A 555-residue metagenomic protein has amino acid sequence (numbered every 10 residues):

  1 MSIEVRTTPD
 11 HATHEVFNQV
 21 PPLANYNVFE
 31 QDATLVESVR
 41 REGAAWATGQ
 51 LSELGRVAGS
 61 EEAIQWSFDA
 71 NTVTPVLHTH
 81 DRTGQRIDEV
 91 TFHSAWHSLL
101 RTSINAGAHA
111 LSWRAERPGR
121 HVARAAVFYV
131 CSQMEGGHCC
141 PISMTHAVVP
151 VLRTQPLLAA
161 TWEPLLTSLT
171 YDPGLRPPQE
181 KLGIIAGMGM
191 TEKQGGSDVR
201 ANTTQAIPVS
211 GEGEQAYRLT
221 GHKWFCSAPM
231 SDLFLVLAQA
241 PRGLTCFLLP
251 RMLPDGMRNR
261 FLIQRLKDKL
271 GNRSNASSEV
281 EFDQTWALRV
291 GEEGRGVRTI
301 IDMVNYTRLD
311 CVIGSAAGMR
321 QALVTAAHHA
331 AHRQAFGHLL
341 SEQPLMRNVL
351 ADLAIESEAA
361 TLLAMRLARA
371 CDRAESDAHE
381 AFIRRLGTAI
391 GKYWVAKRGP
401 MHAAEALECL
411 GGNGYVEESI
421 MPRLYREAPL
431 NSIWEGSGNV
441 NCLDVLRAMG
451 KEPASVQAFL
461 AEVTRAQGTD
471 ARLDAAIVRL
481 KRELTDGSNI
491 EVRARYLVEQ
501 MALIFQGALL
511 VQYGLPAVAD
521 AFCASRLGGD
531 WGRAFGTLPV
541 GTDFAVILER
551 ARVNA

Functional and structural regions predicted by a protein language model:
M1-R117, A555: Extended, charge-enriched "interface" segments that sit outside catalytic cores
G84-P177, C226-A228, E427, W434 (+1 more regions): Internal helix-loop-helix
E214-R260: A short core secondary-structure module
D255, E279-T307, V324-S341, P453 (+1 more regions): A glycine-rich, basic-preceded beta-loop-alpha segment at the flavin cofactor/substrate interface of flavin-utilizing
M257-D283: Flexible, small-/acidic-enriched active-site or ligand-binding loops
E358-K392, L407-E408, K481-A494, V498: C-terminal helix-coil-helix/basic helical segment that borders enzyme active sites and/or dimer interfaces and provides
A428-Q467, V498-Q506, Y513-G514: C-terminal catalytic subdomain
E462-A555: C-terminal amphipathic alpha-helical interaction region
